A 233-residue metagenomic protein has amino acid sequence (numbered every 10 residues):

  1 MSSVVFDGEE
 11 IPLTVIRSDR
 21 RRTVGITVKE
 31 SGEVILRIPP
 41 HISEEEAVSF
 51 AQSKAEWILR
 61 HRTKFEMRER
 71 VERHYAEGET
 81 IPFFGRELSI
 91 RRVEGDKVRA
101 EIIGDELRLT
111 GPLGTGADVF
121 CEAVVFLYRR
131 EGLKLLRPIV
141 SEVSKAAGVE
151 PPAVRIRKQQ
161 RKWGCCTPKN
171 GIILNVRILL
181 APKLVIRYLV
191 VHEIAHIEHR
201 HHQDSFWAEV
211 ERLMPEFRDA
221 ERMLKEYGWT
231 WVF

Functional and structural regions predicted by a protein language model:
M1-R187, I197-F233: Active-site-proximal or metal-binding-adjacent scaffold patches in catalytic folds
V190: Walker B beta-strand of ABC/ABC-like P-loop ATPase nucleotide-binding domains, specifically the conserved hydrophobic
E193: Walker B catalytic acidic pair
